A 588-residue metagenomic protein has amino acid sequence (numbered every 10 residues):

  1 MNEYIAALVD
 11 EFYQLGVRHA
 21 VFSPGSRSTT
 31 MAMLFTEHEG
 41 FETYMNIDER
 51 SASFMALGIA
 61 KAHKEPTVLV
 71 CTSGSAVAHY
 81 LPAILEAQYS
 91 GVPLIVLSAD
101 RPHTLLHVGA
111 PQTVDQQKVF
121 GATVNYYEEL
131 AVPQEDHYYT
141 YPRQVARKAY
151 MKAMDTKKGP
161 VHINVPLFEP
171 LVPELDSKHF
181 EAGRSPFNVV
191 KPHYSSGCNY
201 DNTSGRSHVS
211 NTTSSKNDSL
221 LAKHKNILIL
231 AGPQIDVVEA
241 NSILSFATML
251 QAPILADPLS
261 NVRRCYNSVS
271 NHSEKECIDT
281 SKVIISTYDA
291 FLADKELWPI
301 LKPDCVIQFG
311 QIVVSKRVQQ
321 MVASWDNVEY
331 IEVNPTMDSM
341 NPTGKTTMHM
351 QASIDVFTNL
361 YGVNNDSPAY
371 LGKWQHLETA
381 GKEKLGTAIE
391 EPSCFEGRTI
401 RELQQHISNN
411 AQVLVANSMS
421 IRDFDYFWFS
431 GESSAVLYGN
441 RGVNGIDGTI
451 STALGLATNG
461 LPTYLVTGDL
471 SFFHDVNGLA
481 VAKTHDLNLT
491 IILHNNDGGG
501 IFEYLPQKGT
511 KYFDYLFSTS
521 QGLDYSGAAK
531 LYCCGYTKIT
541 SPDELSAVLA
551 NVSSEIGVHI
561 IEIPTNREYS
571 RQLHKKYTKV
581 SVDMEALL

Functional and structural regions predicted by a protein language model:
I5-G16, S23-R27, M31-F35, H376-G460: Active-site diphosphate/adenylate-binding microenvironment
R18-V21, E42-Y44, A62-R101, K302-G310 (+2 more regions): A short, small-residue-rich loop immediately preceding and capping a beta-strand
F22-G25, T43-F54, L69-A76, L414-N417 (+2 more regions): Active-site nucleophile and cofactor-binding loops and adjacent substrate-binding regions of central metabolic enzymes
H79, A231-I331, S433-G460, H474-V476 (+1 more regions): Glycine-rich, anion-gripping cofactor-binding loops and their flanking helix/strand elements in enzyme active sites
L97, T104-Q117, W428-L588: Thiamine diphosphate
L106-N188: Internal gly/pro-rich beta-alpha loop/helix module that stabilizes soluble enzyme cofactors or their anionic handles
K158-P160, N164-N202, R206, S210 (+1 more regions): Glycine/aspartate-rich loop-and-adjacent alpha/beta segment that forms the canonical ThDP
S204, M321-I421, T540-L588: Phosphate/pyrophosphate-binding active-site segments
